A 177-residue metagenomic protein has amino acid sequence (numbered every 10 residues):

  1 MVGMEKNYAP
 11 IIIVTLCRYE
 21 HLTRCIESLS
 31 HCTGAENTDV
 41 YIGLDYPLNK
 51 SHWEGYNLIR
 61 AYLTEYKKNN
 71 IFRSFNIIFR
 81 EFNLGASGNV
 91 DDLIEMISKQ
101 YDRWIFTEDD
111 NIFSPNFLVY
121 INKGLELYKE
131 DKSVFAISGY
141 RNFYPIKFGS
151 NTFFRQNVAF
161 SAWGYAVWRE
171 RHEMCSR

Functional and structural regions predicted by a protein language model:
V2-F106, N111-R177: An acidic/histidine-cluster motif and surrounding catalytic segment that typifies divalent-metal-assisted enzyme active
